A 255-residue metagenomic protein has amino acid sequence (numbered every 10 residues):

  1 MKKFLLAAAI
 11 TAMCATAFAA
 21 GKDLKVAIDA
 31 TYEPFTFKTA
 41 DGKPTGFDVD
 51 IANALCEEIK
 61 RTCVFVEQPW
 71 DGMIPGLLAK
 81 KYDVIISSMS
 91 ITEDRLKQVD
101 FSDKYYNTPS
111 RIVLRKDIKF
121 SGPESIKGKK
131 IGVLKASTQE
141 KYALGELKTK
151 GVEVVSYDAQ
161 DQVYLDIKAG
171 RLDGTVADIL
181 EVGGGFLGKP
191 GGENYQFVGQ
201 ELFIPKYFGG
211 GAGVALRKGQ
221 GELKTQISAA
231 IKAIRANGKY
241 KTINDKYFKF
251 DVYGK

Functional and structural regions predicted by a protein language model:
A20-S88, F250: Extracytoplasmic small-molecule ligand-binding "clamshell" domains of the periplasmic binding protein/Venus flytrap
A30, N107-L114, G191-S228, F248-K255: Periplasmic-binding protein-like
K38, A52-K60, Q139-D158, Y164 (+1 more regions): Ligand-binding cleft/hinge of the Venus flytrap
D50-E58, F120, K129-K130, K135-T138 (+1 more regions): Extended ligand-binding regions for polar small-molecule ligands
E57-E58, V66-E67, D71-V84, Q98-D100 (+2 more regions): Short helices/loops that flank or line small-molecule/ion binding pockets
R61, M89-S90, R95, S102-G151: A conserved helix-loop-strand patch within extracytoplasmic ligand-binding domains of the periplasmic binding
T62, Q139-V155, E193-F197, S228-K255: Ligand-binding clefts/hinges and TM-proximal coupling segments of bilobed small-molecule sensing domains
G72-P75, S87-K97, Y142-E146, D173-F208: A ligand-binding cleft/hinge motif common to bilobed small-molecule-binding domains
